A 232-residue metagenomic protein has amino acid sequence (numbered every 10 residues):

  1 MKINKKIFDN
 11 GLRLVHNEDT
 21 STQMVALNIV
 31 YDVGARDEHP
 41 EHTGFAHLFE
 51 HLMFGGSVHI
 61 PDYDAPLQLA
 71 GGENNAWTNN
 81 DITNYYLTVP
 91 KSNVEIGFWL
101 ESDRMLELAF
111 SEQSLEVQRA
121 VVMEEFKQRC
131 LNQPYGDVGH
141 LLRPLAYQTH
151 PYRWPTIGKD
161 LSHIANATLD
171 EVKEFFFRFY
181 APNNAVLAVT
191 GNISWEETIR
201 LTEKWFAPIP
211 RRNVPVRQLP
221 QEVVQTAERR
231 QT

Functional and structural regions predicted by a protein language model:
M1-A35, H59-N93, R129-N184, K204 (+1 more regions): Non-catalytic beta-strand/loop surface segments
V33-T43: Short pre-active-site segment immediately N-terminal to the catalytic Zn-binding motif
G44-S57: Active-site SXXK
G56, T88-V121: M16/insulysin-pitrilysin zinc metalloprotease superfamily fold
W99-R104, I199-F206: Short amphipathic alpha-helices in soluble, non-transmembrane regions that often serve as interface/regulatory elements
N192: Carbohydrate-associated surface elements
